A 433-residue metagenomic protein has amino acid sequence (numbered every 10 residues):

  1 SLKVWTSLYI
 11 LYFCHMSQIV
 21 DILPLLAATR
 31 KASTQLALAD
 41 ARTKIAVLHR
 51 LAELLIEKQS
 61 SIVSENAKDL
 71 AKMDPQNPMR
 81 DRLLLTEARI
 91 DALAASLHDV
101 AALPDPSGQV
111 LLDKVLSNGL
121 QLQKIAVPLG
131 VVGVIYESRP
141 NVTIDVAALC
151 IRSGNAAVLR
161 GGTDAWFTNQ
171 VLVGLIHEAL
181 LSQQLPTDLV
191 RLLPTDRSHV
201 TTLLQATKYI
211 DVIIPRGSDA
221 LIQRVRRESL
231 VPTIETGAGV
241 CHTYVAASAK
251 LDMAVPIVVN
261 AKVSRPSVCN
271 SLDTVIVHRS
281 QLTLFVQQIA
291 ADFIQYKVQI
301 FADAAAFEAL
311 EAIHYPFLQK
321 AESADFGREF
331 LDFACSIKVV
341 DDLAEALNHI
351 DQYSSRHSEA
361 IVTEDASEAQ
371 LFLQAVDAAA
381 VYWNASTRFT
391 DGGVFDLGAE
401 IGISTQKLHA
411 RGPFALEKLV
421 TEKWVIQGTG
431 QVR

Functional and structural regions predicted by a protein language model:
I10-F13: Short, positively charged and aromatic/hydrophobic N-terminal segments
H15-L122: N-terminal Rossmann-like NAD(P)+-binding subdomain of aldehyde/semialdehyde dehydrogenases
S17, S138-R139, D145-S153, V171 (+4 more regions): ALDH superfamily catalytic-core signature
A32-L38, V275-V277, D332-D341, R356-I361: Short, well-ordered beta-strand elements within core beta-sheets of diverse protein domains
A46, Q288, L343-R433: C-terminal core of ALDH-fold dehydrogenases
A102, L111-D252, T283: Rossmann-like NAD(P) dinucleotide-binding subdomain of oxidoreductase/dehydrogenase enzymes
